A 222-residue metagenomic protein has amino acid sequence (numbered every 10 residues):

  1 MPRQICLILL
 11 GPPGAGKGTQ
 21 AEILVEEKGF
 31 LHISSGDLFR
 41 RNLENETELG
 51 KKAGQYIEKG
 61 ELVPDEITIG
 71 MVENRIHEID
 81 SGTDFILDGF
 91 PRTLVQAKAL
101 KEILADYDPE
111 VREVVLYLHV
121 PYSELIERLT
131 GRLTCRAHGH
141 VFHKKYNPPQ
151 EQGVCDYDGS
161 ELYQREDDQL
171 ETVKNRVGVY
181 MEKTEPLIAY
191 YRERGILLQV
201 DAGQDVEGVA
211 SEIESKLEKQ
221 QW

Functional and structural regions predicted by a protein language model:
M1-W222: Glycine-rich phosphate-binding loop of ATP-dependent small-molecule kinases
